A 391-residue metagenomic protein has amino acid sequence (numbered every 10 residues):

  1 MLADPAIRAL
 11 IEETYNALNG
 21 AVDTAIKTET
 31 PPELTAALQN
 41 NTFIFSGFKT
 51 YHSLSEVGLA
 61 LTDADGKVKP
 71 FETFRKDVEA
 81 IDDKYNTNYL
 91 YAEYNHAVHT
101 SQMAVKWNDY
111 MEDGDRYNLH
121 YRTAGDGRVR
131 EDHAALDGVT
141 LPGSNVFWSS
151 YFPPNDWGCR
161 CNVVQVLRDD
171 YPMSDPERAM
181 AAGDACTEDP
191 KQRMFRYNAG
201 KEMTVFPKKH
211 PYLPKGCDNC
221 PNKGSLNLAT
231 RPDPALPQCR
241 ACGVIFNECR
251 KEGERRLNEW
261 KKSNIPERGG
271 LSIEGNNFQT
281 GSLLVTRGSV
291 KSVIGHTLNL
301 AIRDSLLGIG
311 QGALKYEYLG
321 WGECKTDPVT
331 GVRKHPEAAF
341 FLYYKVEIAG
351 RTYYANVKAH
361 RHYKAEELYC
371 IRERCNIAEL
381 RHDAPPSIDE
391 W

Functional and structural regions predicted by a protein language model:
M1-D156, V164-R255, E259-G275, G288-L307 (+3 more regions): Domain-core detector
L119-R122, F195-Y197, F340-Y344, A365-C370: Generic recognition of long tandem-repeat/solenoid scaffolds
N155-G158, R351: Short coil-to-beta-strand transition motifs
G275, Q279-S282: Charged, low-complexity intrinsically disordered segments
Y318-Y363: Soluble ligand-binding/transfer domains with enclosed cavities or grooves
R351-Y354, A359-W391: A short, surface-exposed interaction/processing loop segment used at functional sites
